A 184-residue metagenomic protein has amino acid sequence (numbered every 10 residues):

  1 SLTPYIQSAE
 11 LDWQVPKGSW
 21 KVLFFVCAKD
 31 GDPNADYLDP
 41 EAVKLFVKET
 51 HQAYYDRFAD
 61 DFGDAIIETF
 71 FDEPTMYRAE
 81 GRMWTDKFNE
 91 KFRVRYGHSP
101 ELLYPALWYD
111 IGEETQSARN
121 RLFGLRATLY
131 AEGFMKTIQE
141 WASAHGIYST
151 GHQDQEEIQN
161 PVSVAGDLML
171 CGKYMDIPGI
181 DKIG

Functional and structural regions predicted by a protein language model:
S1-N120, A127-L129: Mature extracytoplasmic enzyme cores
I6, V15, I66-F70, I111 (+4 more regions): Weak global preference for isoleucine
L11-D12, Y55-F58, K136-E140, A165-M169: Generic recognition of flexible, low-complexity loop/linker segments
A59-D61, Q139-Y148, L170-M175: Secondary-structure transition/capping motifs at alpha-helix termini and the adjoining loop/turn into the next element
I67-E73, R126-V164: Aromatic-lined carbohydrate-recognition surfaces of secreted/lumenal glycan-active proteins
P74-K87, T150-G184: Substrate-binding cleft/loops of secretory-pathway carbohydrate-active enzymes
R121-L125, I180-D181: Short, basic, glycine/proline-bearing loop/turn elements
